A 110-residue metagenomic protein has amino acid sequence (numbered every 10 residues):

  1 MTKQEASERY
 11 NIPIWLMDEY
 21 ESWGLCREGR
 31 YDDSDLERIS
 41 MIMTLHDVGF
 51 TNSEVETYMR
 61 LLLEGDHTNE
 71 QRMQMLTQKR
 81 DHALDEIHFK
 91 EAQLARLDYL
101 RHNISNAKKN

Functional and structural regions predicted by a protein language model:
M1-T57: Basic helix-turn-helix/winged-helix DNA-binding cores and closely related short helical interaction motifs
R9, R27-R30, R38, R60 (+4 more regions): Arginine residue identity/basic-tract feature
W23-G24, L62, I104: The DNA-recognition helices of helix-turn-helix-type DNA-binding domains
M43, T68-N110: Short, charged amphipathic alpha-helical surface segments
F50-M75, L94: Amphipathic alpha-helical dimerization/coiled-coil segments that flank or bridge DNA-binding/regulatory modules
